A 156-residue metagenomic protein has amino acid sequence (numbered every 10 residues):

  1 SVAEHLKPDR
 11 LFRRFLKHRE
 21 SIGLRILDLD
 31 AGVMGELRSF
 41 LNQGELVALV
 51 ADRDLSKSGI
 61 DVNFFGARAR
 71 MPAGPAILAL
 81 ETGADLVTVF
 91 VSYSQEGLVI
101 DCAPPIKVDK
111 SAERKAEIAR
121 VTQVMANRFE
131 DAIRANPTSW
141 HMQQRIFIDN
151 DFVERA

Functional and structural regions predicted by a protein language model:
S1-A31, Q43, D54-F64: Catalytic core of membrane glycerolipid acyltransferases/transacylases, capturing the structured, soluble-facing
G32-A156: Non-catalytic C-terminal accessory region of glycerolipid acyltransferases and related lyso-lipid remodeling enzymes
